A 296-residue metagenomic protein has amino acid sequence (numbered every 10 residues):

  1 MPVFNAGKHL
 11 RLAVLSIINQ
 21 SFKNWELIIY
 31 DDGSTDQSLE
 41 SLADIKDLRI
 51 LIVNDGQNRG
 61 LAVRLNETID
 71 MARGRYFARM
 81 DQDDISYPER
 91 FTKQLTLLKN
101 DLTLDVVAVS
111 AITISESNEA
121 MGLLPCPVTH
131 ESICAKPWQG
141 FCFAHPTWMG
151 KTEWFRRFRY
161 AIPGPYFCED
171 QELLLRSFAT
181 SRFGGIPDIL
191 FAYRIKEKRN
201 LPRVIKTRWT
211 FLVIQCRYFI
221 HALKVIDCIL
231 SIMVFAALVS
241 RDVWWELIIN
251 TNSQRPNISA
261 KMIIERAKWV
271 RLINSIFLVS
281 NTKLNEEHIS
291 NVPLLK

Functional and structural regions predicted by a protein language model:
H9-R11, S34-D44, I85, E89: Acidic helix N-cap motif at the loop->helix transition within catalytic regions of sugar-transfer enzymes
L15-N24: Short, acidic, metal-binding catalytic loop of nucleotide-sugar glycosyltransferases
K23, D31-E40, Q57-R59, D81: A conserved acidic beta->alpha catalytic loop
N54-A72, K93: Glycine-rich, basic loop-to-helix element that forms the pyrophosphate-binding segment of sugar-nucleotide handling
D70, Y87, V109, L123 (+1 more regions): Conserved nucleotide-sugar donor-binding catalytic segment
F77: Short aromatic/hydrophobic "clamp" motif used to bind/position activated sugar donors
E89-M121: Conserved donor NDP-sugar-binding/catalytic core segment of glycosyltransferases
Q215-K296: Membrane-interface aromatic/basic loop that binds lipid-linked glycans or pyrophosphate carriers, typified by
